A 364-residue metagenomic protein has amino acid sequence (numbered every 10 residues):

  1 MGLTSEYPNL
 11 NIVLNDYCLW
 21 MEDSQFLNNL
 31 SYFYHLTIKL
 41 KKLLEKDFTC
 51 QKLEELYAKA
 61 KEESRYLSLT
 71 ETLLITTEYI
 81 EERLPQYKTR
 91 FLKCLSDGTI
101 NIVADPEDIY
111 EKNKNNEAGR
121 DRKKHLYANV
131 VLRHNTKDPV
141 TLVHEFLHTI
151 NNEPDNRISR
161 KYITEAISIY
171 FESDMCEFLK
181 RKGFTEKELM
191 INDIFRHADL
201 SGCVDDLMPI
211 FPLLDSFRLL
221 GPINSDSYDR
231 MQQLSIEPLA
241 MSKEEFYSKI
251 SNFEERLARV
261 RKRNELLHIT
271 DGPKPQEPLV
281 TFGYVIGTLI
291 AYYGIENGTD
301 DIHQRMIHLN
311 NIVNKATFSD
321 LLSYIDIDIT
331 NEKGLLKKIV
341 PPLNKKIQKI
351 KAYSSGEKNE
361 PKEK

Functional and structural regions predicted by a protein language model:
G2-Y127, K346-S354: Contiguous, non-catalytic segments that form substrate-binding/exosite surfaces or channel walls
N9-L30, H35-C50, D229-K364: C-terminal, non-catalytic "cap/extension" segments appended to globular domains
R83, E153-S159, F178-E188, R218-D226 (+1 more regions): Inter-helical turn/loop segments and adjacent helix faces that build the functional surface of alpha-helical bundle
K124-L142: Short pre-active-site segment immediately N-terminal to the catalytic Zn-binding motif
R133, K137, S159-Y162, D199 (+1 more regions): Short, solvent-exposed segments of well-ordered alpha helices
T141, E145, T149, E153 (+1 more regions): Catalytic glutamate of the conserved HExxH
D155-G202, G287: Post-HExxH zinc-binding segment in Zn-dependent metallohydrolases
F195-S216: Active-site-proximal binding-pocket segments
